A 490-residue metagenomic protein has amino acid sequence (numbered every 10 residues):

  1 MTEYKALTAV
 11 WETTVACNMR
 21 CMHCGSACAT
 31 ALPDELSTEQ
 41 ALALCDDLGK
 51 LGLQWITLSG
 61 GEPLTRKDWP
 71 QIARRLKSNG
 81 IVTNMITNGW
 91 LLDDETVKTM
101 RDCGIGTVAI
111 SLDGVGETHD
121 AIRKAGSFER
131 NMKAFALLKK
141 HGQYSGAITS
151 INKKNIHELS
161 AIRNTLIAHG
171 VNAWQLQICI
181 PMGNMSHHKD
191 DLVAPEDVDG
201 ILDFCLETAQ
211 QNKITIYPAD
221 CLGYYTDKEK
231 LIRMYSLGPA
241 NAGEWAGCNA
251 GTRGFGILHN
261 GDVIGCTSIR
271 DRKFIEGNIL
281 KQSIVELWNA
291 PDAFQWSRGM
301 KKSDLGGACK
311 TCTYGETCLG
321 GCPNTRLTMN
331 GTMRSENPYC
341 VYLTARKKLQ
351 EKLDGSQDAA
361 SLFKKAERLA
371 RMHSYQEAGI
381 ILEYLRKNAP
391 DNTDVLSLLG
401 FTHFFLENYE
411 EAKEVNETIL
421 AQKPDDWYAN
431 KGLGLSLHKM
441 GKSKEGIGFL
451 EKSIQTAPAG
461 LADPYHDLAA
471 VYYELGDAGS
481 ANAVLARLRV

Functional and structural regions predicted by a protein language model:
M1-T107, T344: Conserved alpha-helical substructure of the radical SAM core
T2, S268-R368: Flexible mid-to-C-terminal extensions adjoining Fe-S/redox cofactors in radical SAM and related proteins
L36, D102-C103, T107, S111-D113 (+2 more regions): Radical SAM enzyme [4Fe-4S]-AdoMet core and its adjacent flexible, acidic and glycine-rich loops/tails across
A360, D394, Y428, A462-D463: Start-of-helix register in tetratricopeptide repeats
R371-M372, F405, K439, E474: Register position in tetratricopeptide repeats
